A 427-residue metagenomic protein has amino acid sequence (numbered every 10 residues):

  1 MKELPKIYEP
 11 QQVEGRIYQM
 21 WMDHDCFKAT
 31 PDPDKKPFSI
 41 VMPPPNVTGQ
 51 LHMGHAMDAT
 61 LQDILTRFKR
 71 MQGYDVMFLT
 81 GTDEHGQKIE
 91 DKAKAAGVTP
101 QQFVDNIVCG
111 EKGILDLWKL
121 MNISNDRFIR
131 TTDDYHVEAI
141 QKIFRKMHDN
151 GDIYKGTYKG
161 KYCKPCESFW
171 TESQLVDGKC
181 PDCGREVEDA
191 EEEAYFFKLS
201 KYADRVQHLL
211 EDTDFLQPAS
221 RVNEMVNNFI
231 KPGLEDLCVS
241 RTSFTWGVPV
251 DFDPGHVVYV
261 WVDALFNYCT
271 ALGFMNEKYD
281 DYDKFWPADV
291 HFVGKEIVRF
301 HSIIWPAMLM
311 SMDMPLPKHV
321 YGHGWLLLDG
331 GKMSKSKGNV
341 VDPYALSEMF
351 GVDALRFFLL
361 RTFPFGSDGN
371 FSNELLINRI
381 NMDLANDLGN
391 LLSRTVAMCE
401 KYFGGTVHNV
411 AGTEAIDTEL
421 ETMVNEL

Functional and structural regions predicted by a protein language model:
M1-T80, Y135-A139, C183, D189-K401 (+1 more regions): Structured secondary-structure scaffolds
T82-K88: Short, charge-patterned binding micro-sites
D83, E111-I114, V206: Bulky hydrophobic/aromatic "packing anchor" residues in well-ordered structure
D83, F403-L427: Acidic, turn-prone loop/beta-hairpin segments
H85, G160-C166, G324-L326, L375 (+1 more regions): A glycine-rich phosphate-binding loop feature that marks nucleotide/adenosyl-phosphate handling sites
K92-V108: A charged helix-plus-loop insertion that forms the helical arch/lid used to bind and gate nucleic-acid substrates
F103-Y162: A broadly conserved sequence feature marking short terminus-proximal activation segments in nucleic acid-centric
N150-Q207: Cys/His-rich short segments
